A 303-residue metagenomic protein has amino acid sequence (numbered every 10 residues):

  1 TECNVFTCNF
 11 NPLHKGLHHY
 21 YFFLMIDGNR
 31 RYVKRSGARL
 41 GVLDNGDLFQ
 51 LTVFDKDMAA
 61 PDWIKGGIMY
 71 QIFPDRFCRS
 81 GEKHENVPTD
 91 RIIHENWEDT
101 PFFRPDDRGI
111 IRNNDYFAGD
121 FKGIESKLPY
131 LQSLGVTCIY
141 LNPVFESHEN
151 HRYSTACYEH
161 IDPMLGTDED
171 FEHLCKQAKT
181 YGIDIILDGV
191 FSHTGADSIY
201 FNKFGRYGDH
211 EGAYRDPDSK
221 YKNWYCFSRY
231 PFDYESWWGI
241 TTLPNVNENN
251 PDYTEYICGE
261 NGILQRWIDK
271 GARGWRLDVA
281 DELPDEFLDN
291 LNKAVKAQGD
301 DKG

Functional and structural regions predicted by a protein language model:
E2-Q71, F77-W97, F103-R104: The feature marks proteins involved in alpha-glucan
K15, K65, F117, I124 (+3 more regions): Active-site-proximal structural scaffolding
Y20, L288-L291: Hydrophobic packing residues within well-ordered alpha-helices of enzyme cores
Q71, Y140, R276-D278: Short beta-strand segments
P74-T137, V144-K270, N290-D300: Substrate-binding/active-site clefts of carbohydrate-active enzymes
N142, I161, D278, L283: Conserved residues at the C-terminal ends of beta-strands
I186, G274-A280: Short catalytic-loop micro-motif centered on adjacent basic/acidic residues
